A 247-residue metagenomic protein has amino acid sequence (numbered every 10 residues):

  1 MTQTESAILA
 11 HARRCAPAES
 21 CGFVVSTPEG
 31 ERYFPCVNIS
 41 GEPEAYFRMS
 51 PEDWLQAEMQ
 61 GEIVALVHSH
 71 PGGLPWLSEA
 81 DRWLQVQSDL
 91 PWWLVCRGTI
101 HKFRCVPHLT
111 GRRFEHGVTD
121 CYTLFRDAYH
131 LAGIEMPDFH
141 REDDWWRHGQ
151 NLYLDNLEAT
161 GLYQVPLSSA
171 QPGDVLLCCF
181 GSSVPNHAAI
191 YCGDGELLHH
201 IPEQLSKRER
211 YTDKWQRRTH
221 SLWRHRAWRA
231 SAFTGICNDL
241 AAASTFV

Functional and structural regions predicted by a protein language model:
M1-A65, P71-F103: Conserved beta-strand-loop surface patch within small alpha/beta domains used for substrate/adaptor or ligand engagement
E58-L74, H199, L205-S206, R210-S221: Extended, compositionally biased flexible segments
T110-E115: Second-shell loop/turn segments in exported
H116-A132: Active-site nucleophilic cysteine motif
M136-R141: Surface-exposed patches in mature extracellular/periplasmic domains of secreted proteins
E142-S206, T212: ...with weaker cross-activation on analogous glycine-rich loops/strands in unrelated enzymes
E209-V247: Glycine- and charge-enriched low-complexity intrinsically disordered segments
